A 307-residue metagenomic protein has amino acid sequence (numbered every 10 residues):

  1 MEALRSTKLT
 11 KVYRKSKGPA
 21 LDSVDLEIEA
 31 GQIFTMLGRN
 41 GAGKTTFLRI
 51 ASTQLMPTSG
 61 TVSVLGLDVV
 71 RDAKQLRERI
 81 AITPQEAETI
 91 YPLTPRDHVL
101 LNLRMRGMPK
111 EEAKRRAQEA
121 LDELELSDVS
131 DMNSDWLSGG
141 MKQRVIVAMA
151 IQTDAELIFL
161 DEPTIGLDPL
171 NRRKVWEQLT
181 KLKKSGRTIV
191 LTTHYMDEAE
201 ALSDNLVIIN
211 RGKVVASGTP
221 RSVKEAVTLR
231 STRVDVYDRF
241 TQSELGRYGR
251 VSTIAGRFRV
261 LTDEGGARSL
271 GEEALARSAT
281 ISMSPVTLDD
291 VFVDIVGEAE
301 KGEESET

Functional and structural regions predicted by a protein language model:
M1-S6, K11-S23, D72-A73: A short, flexible loop at the N-terminus of ABC-type nucleotide-binding domains that lies
P92, N133-G140: Conserved ABC ATPase signature
L100, R104, E111-V129: Conserved ABC ATPase "signature" region
Q152-E156: A short, proline-enriched helix->beta-strand linker immediately N-terminal to the Walker B motif in ABC-type P-loop
I158-E162: Catalytic Walker B motif of ABC-type/P-loop ATPase nucleotide-binding domains
W176-D263: ABC transporter nucleotide-binding domain
L229-G302, T307: Short, charged/small-residue-rich alpha-helical element at the C-terminal edge of ABC transporter nucleotide-binding
